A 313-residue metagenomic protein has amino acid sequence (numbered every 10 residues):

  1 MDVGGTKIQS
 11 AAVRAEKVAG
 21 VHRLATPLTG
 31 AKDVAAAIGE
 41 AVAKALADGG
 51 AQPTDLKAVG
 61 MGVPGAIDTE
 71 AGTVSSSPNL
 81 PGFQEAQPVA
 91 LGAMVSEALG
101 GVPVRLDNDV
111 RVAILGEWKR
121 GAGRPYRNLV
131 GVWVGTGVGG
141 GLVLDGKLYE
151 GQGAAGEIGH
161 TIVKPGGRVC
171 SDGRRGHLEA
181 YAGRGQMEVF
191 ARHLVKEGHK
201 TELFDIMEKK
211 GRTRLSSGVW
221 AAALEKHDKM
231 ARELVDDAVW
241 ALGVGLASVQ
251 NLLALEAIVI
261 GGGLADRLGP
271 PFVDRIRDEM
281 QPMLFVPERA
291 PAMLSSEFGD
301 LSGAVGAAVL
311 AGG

Functional and structural regions predicted by a protein language model:
M1-A58, I67-T73, A93-P103, G116-Y126 (+1 more regions): ATP-binding/phosphotransfer module of carbohydrate and carboxylate kinases, centering on a glycine-rich
D2, G60-P64, D107, G131-G137 (+1 more regions): Short beta-strand segments
T6-K7, V112, T136-G139: Conserved A3 ("GATE") glycine/threonine-rich loop of ANL adenylate-forming enzymes
V21-R23, S77, G151: Residue-level detector of high-confidence beta-strand sites
A25-L28, G82-F83, G151-I158: A short acidic/small-residue loop/turn micro-motif
T73-P88: A charged helix-plus-loop insertion that forms the helical arch/lid used to bind and gate nucleic-acid substrates
L80-Q84, R105-R111, G131-V134, L294-L301: Active-site nucleophile and cofactor-binding loops and adjacent substrate-binding regions of central metabolic enzymes
